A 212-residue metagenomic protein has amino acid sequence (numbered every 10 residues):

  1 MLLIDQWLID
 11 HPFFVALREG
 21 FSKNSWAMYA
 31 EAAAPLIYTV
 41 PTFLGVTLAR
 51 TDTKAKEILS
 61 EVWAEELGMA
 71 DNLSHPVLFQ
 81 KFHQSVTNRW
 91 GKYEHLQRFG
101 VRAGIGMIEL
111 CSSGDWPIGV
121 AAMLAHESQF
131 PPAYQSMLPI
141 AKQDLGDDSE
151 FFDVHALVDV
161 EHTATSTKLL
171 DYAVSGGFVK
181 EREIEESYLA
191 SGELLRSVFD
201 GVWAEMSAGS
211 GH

Functional and structural regions predicted by a protein language model:
M1-H212: Non-heme di-metal
